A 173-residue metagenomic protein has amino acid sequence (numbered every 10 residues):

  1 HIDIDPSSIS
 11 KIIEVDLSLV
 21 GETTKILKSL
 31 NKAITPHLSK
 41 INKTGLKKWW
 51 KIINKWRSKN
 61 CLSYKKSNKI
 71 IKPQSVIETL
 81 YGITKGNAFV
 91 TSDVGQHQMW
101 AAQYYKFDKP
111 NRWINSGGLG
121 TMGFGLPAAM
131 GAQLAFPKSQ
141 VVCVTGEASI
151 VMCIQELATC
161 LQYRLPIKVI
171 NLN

Functional and structural regions predicted by a protein language model:
H1-K48: Glycine-rich, acidic loop regions that bind phosphate or pyrophosphate groups
I2-D5, E22-T23, L30, W49 (+6 more regions): Fold-independent oxyanion-binding glycine-rich loops and adjacent beta-strand/coil segments at enzyme active sites
S7-K11, L27, N60, Q98-W100 (+2 more regions): Flexible loop/turn segments at secondary-structure boundaries
G21-K25, S29, I71, S75 (+2 more regions): Generic recognition of stable, solvent-exposed alpha-helical segments in well-folded globular domains
I52-A132: Active-site diphosphate/adenylate-binding microenvironment
M99-N173: Thiamine diphosphate
